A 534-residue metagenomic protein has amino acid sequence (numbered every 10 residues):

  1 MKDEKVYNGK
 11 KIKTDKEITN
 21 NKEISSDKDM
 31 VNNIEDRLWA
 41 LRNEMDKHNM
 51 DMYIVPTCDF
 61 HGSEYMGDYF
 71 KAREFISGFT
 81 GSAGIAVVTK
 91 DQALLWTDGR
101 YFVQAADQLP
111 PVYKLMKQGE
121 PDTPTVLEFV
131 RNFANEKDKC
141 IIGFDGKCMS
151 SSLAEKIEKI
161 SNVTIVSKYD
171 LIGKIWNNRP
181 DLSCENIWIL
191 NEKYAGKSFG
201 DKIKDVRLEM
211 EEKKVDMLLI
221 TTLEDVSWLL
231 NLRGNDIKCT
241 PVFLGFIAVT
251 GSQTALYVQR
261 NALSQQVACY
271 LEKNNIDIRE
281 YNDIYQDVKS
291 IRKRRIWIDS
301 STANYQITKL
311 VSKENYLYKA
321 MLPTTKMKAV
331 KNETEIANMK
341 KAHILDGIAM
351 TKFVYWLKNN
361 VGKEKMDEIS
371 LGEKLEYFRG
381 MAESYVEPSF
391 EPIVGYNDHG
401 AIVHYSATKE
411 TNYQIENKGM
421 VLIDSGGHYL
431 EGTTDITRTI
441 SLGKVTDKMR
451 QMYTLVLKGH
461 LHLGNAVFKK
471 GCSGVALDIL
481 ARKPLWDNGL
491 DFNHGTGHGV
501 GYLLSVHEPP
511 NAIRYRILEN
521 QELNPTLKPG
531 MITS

Functional and structural regions predicted by a protein language model:
K2-S534: Active-site neighborhoods and metal-handling regions in enzymes and metal-associated proteins
